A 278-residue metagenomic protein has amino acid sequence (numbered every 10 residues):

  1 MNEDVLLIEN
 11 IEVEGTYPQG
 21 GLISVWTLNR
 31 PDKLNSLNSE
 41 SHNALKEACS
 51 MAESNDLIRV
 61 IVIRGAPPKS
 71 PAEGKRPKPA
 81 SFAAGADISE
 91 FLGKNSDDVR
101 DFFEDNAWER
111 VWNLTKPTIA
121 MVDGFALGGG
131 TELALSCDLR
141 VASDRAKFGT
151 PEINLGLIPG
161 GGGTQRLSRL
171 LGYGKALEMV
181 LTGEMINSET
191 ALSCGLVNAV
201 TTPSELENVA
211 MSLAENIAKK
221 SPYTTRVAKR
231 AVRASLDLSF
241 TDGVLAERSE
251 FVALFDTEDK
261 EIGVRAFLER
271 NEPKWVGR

Functional and structural regions predicted by a protein language model:
M1-A72: Conserved CoA-thioester-binding segment of acyl-CoA-metabolizing enzymes
M1-L22, A66-A72, R76-P79, G183-E189 (+2 more regions): C-terminal alpha-helix plus adjacent terminal tail
W26, R30, A44-L45, I63 (+7 more regions): Terminal peptide-recognition signature
S36-S39, A84, G93, L181 (+4 more regions): Phosphate-coordinating loops and pocket residues in cytosolic domains that bind phosphorylated ligands
S41-A44, F103, L206, E247: Hydrophobic alpha-helical membrane-association signature
S50, L57, G65-R110, A126 (+2 more regions): Glycine- (often His-adjacent) and acidic-residue-rich active-site loop that binds/positions the CoA thioester
R110-T225, D256-T257, I262-R265, N271: Crotonase-fold acyl-CoA enzyme core
